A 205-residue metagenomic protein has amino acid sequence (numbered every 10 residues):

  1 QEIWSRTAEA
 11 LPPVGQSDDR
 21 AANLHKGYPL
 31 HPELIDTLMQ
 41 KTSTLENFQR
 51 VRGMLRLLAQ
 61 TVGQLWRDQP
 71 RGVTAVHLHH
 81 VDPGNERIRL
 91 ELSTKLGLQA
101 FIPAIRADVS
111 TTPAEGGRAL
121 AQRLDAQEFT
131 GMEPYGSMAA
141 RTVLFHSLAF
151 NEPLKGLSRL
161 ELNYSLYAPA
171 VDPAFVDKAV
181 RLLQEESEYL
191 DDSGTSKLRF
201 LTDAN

Functional and structural regions predicted by a protein language model:
Q1-N205: Extended alpha-helical scaffold and adjacent linker segments that couple domains and build interaction/assembly
